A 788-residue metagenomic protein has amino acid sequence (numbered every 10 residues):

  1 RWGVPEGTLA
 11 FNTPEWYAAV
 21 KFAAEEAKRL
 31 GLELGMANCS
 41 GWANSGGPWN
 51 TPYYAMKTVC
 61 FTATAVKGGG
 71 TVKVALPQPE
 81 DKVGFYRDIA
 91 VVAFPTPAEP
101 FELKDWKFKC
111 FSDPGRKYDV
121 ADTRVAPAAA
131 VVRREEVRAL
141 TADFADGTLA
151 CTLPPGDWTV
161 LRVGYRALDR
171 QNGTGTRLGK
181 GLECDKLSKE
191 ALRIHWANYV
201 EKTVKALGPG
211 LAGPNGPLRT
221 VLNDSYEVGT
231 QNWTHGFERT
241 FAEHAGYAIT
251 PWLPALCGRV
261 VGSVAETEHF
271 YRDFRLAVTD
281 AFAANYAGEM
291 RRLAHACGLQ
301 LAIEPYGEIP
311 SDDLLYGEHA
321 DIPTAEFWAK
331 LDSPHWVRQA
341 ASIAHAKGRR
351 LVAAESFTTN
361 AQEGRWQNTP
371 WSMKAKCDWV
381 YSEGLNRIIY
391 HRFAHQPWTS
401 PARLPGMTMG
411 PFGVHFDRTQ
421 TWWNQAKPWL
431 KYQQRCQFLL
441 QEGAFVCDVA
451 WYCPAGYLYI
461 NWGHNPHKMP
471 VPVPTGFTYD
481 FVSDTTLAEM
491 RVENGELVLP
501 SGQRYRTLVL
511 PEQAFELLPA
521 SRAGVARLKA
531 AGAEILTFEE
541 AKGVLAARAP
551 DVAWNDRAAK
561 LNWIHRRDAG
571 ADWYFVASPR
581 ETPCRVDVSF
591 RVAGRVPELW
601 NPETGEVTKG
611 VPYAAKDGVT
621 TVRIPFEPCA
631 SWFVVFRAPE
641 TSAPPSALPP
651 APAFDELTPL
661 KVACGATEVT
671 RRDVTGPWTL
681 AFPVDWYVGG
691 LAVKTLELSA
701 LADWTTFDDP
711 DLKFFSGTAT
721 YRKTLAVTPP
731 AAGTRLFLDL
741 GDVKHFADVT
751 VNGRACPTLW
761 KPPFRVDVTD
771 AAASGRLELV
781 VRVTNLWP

Functional and structural regions predicted by a protein language model:
W2-V131, V137-L140, L153, V160 (+4 more regions): Acidic/aromatic-lined carbohydrate-recognition and catalytic surfaces of CAZymes acting on diverse glycans
P5, F11-W49, K57, F61-T62 (+6 more regions): Carbohydrate-binding surfaces of carbohydrate-active enzymes
V74, T621-I624, R765-D770: Exposed aromatic-hydrophobic patches
L153-S188, L314-K330: Aromatic- and acid-rich polysaccharide-binding/catalytic face of secreted or lumenal carbohydrate-active enzymes
L168-R170, E640-A643, T784-P788: Short acidic/polar inter-strand loop motif in beta-rich domains
S589, L725-N752, L779-V783: Aromatic-lined ligand-binding clefts that engage carbohydrates, nucleic acids, or primary amines
K616-V619, L759-V766: Short, solvent-exposed loop/turn segments in extracellular or other extracytoplasmic domains
A726, V766-E778, R782, W787: Short, surface-exposed tryptophan/glycine-enriched loops that mediate extracellular molecular recognition
